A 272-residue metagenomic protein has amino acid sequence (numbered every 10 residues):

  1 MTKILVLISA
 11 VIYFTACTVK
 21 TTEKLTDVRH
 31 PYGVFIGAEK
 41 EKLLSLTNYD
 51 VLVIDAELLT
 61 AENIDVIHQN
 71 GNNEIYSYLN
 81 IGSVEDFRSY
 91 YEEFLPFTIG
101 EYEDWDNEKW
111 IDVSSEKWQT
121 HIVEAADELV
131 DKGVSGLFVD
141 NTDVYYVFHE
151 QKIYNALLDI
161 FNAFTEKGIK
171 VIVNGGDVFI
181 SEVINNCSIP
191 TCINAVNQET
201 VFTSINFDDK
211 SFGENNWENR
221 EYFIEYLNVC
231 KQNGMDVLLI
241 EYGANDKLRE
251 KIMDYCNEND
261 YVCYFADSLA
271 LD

Functional and structural regions predicted by a protein language model:
T2-I8: Sec-dependent signal peptide recognition, specifically the positively charged N-region followed immediately by
T15-A16: C-terminal motif of bacterial Sec signal peptides marking the signal peptidase cleavage site
K20-D272: Glycan-processing catalytic domains of CAZymes
